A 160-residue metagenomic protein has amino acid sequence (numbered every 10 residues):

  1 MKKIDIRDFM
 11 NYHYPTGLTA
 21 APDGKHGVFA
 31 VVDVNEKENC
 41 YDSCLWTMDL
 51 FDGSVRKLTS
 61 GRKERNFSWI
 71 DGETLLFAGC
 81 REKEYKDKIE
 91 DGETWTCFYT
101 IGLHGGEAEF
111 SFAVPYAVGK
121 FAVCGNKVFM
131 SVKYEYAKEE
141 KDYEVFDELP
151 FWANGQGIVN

Functional and structural regions predicted by a protein language model:
M1, V123-E139: N-terminal targeting or regulatory segments adjacent to alpha/beta-hydrolase or S9 domains
M1-K2, K37-N39, G157-N160: Blade/loop signatures of beta-propeller domains
M1-Y14, T47-R65, G92-T94, Y99-A117: Multi-bladed beta-propeller domains
R7-S43: Beta-strand-rich domains and repeat architectures in extracellular enzymes and scaffolds, especially beta-propellers
Y12-G27, G61-A78, E84, A113-K127: Conserved beta-propeller blade repeats
P22, C40, E93-W95, A113 (+2 more regions): A generic fold-level signal
V28-K37, I70, L76-E90, M130-E135 (+1 more regions): Beta-strand C-termini and the immediately following turn/loop, strongest in propeller blades
S43, Y85-W95, K133-N160: Predominantly five- to eight-bladed beta-propeller fold
